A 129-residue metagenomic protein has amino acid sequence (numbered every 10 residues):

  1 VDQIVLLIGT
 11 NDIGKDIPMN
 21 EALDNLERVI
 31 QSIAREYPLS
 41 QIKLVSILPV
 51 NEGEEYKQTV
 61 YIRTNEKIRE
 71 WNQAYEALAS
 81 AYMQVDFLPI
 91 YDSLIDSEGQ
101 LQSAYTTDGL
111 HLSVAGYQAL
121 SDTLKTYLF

Functional and structural regions predicted by a protein language model:
V1-D24, I47-E52: Oxyanion-hole/transition-state-stabilizing segment in secreted/luminal serine hydrolases and related acyltransferases
Q3-L7, D12, Q41-S46, D86-P89 (+1 more regions): Structural recognition of the beta-strand scaffold that forms the well-ordered cores of secreted hydrolase catalytic
D12, S32, T107: Short, flexible active-site loop motifs that bind/organize anionic cofactors or intermediates
L26-Q31, N72: Generic structural signal for well-ordered alpha-helices, preferentially at hydrophobic/aromatic core positions
I30-R35, A79-S80: N-terminal cationic-hydrophobic initiation segments that often serve targeting/anchoring roles
Y37-L44, L124: A non-catalytic structural micro-motif
V50-F129: Catalytic His-Asp segment of secreted/periplasmic serine-dependent ester chemistry enzymes
